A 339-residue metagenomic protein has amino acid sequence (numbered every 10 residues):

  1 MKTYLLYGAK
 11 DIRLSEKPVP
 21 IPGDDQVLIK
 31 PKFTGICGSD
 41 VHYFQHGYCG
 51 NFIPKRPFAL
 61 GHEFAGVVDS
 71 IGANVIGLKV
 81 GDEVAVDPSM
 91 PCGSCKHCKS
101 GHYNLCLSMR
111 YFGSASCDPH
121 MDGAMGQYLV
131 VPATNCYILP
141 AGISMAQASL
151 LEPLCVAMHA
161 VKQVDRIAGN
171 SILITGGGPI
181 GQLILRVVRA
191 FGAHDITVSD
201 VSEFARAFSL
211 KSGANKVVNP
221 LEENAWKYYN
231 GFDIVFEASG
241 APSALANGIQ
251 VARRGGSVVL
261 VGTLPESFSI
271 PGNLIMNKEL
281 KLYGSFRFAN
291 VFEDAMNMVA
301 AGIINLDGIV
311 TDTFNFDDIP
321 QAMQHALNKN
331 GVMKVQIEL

Functional and structural regions predicted by a protein language model:
P20-T34, Y48-K99, P140-G142: Glycine-rich beta-strand-centered segment in the early N-terminal region that forms part of a ligand/cofactor-binding
F33, F236-A238, L339: Short, well-ordered coil/turn residues at beta-beta hairpins and beta-strand->alpha-helix junctions within
G81, G169, A214, G231-F232 (+2 more regions): Local beta-strand N-terminus motif with an aromatic residue
G93-T175: NAD(P)H dinucleotide-binding glycine-rich loop of Rossmann-like/cofactor-binding domains, especially the beta1-alpha1
A141-E222: Mid-domain Rossmann-like dinucleotide-binding core that forms the NAD(H)/NADP(H) cofactor-binding site
V164, A168, A207-K281: Glycine-rich cofactor phosphate-binding loops and adjacent beta1-alpha1 units of small-molecule cofactor enzyme domains
V201-S202, L264, F288: Residues in the short beta-alpha loop(s) of Rossmann-like NAD(P)-binding domains
A246, Q250, A289-L339: C-terminal hydrophobic helical "lid"/dimerization subdomain of Rossmann-like NAD(P)H-dependent oxidoreductases
